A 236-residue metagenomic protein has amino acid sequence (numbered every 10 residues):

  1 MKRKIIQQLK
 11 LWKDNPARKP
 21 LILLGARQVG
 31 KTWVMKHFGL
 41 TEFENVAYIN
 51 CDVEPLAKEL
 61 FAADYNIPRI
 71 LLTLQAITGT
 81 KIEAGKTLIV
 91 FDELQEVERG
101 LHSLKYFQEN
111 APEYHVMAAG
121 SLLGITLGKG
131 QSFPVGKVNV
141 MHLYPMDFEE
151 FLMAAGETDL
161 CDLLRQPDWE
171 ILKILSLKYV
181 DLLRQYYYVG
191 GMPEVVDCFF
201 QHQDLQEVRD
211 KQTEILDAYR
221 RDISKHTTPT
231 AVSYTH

Functional and structural regions predicted by a protein language model:
K2-D14: Pre-Walker A adenine-sensing motif
L23: Hydrophobic anchor at the beta1->P-loop junction of P-loop NTPases
K31: Conserved lysine of the Walker
V34: Hydrophobic positions on the alpha1 helix immediately C-terminal to the Walker A/P-loop
P55-T80: Short glycine-rich substrate-engagement loop in P-loop NTPases that contacts/grips substrate
H115-S121: Structural recognition of the conserved hydrophobic beta-strand(s) that form the central parallel beta-sheet of P-loop
I125-V138: Short regulatory helix/loop adjacent to the ATP-binding pocket of P-loop NTPases
M153-Y234: Interdomain hinge/linker elements that couple catalytic modules in large macromolecular machines
